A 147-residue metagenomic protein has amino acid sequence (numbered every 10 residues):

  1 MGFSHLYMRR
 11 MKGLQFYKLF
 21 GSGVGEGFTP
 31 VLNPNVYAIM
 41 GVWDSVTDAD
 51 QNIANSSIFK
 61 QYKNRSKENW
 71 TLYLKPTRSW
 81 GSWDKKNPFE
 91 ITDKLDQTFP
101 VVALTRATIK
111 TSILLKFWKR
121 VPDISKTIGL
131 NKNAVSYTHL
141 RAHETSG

Functional and structural regions predicted by a protein language model:
M1-K18, K60, S112-S136: Short amphipathic alpha-helical segments
R9-P34: Glycine/small-residue-rich interface belts in oligomeric ring/scaffold proteins and their assembly partners
Y17, A49, T105: Hydrophobic pocket/interface hotspot
G25-D93: Hydrophobic, ordered structural segments
S45-T47, I109-I113, S146: A generic structural motif
Q97-F99: An interfacial alpha-helical scaffold signature
V101-T108: Short glycine-/aliphatic-rich beta-strand segments at the starts of folded cytosolic domains
T138, A142-T145: Conserved small/polar residues in nucleotide/adenosyl-binding loops
